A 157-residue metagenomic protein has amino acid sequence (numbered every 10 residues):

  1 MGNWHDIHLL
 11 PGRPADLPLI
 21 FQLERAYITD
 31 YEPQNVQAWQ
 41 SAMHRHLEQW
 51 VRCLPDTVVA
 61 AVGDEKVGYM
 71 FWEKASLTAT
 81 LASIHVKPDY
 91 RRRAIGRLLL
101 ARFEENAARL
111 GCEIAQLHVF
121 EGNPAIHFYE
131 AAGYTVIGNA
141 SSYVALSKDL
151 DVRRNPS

Functional and structural regions predicted by a protein language model:
I7-Q22: A short beta-loop-alpha structural element at the N-terminal edge of CoA-dependent acyl/N-acetyltransferase catalytic
Q22-L47: Conserved GNAT-fold acetyl-CoA-binding loop/helix
L47-V59, G68, T80: A short helix-loop-beta-strand connector motif used in the catalytic cores of GNAT acetyltransferases and, in some
D64-G68, P124: Glycine-rich acetyl-CoA-binding "A-motif" of GNAT/NAT acetyltransferases
W72-I84, R91, A140-S142: A conserved beta-turn-beta hairpin within the catalytic core of GNAT-like acetyltransferases that forms part
V86, R92-E105, E130-A131: Conserved acetyl-CoA-binding loop-helix of GNAT-fold acetyltransferases
R97, R109, E121-A145: Conserved active-site alpha-helix within GNAT-family acetyltransferase domains
L100, A107-F120: Conserved GNAT acetyl-CoA-binding A-motif
